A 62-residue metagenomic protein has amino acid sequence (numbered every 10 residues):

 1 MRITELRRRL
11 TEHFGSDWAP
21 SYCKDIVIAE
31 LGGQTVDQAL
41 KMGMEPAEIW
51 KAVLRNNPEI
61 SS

Functional and structural regions predicted by a protein language model:
M1-S62: C-terminal alpha-helical interaction appendages
